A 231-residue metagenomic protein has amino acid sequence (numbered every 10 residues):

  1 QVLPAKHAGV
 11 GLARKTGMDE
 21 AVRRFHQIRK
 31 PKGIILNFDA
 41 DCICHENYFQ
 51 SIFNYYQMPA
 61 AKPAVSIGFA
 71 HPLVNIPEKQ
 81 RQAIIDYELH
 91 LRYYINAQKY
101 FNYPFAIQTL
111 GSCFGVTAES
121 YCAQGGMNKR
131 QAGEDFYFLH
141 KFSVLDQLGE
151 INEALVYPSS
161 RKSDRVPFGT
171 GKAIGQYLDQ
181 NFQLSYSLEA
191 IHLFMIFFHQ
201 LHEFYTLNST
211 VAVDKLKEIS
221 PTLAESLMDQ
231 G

Functional and structural regions predicted by a protein language model:
Q1-K32: Active-site-proximal specificity loops/subdomain of glycosyltransferases
R29-G33, N37-Y55: Acidic donor-binding/catalytic loop of UDP-sugar-dependent glycosyltransferases, especially processive GT2
S51, A61-Q82: Short beta-strand-to-loop element that shapes/binds the nucleotide-sugar donor at the catalytic cleft/hinge
I95-G115: A recurrent flexible, glycine/aromatic-enriched loop bordering the glycosyltransferase active site that acts as
R130, F142-Y157: Catalytic donor-sugar/metal-binding loop of nucleotide-sugar-dependent glycosyltransferases
R130-Y137: Acidic donor-binding loop at a coil-to-helix junction in glycosyltransferase catalytic cores that engages
I151-K172: Active-site donor/metal-binding and catalytic loop motifs of nucleotide-sugar-dependent glycosylation enzymes
Q176-G231: Terminal low-complexity segments of carbohydrate-biosynthetic enzymes
